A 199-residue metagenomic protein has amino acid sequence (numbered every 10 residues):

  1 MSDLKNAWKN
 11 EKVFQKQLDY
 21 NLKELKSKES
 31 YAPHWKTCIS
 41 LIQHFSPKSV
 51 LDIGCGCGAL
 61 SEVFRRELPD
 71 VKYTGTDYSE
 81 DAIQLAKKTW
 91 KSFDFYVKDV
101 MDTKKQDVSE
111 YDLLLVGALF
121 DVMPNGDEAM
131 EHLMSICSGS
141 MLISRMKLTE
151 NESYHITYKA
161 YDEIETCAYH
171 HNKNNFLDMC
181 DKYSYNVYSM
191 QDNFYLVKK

Functional and structural regions predicted by a protein language model:
M1-I42: Conserved class I S-adenosyl-L-methionine
C57-L68: Conserved SAM-binding loop of SAM-dependent methyltransferases across substrates and taxa, primarily the Class I
S79: Conserved SAM/SAH-binding beta-strand->alpha-helix loop
A86: Conserved SAM-binding loop
K91-D102: Conserved SAM-binding strand-loop segment of SAM-dependent methyltransferases
L113-N125: A short SAM/SAH-binding and catalytic strip from SAM-dependent methyltransferases
G139-L148: Conserved beta-strand signature within the Rossmann-like core of class I S-adenosyl-L-methionine
I164-Y183: Short alpha-helix
